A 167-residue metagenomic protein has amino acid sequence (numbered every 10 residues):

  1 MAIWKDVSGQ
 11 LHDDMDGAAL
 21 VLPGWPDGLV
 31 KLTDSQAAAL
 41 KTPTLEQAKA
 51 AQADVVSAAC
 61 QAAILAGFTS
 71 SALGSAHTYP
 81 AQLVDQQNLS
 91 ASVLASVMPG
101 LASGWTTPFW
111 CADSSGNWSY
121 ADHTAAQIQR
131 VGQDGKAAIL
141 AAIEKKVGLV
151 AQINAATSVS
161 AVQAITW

Functional and structural regions predicted by a protein language model:
A2-W167: A preference for well-ordered globular domain cores that mediate specific macromolecular interactions or catalysis
